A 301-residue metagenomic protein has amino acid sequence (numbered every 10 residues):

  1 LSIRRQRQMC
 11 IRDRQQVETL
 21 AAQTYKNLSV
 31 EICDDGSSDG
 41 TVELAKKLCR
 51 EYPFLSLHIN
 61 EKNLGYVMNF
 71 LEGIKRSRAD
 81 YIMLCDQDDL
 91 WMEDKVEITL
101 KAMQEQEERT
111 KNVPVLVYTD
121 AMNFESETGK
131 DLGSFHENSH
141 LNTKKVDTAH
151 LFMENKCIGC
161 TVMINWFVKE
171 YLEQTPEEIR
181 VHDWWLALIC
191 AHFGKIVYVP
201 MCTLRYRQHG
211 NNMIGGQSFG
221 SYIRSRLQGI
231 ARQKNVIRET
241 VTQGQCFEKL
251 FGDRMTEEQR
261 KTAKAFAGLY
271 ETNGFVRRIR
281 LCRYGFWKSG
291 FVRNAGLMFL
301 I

Functional and structural regions predicted by a protein language model:
L1-R7, I11: Single conserved hydrophobic/aromatic residue that forms the stacking wall/gate of nucleotide- or nucleobase-binding
E18-N27: Short, acidic, metal-binding catalytic loop of nucleotide-sugar glycosyltransferases
D34-E43, K62: A conserved acidic beta->alpha catalytic loop
G40, D89-A102: Acidic donor-binding/catalytic loop of UDP-sugar-dependent glycosyltransferases, especially processive GT2
E61-S77: Glycine-rich, basic loop-to-helix element that forms the pyrophosphate-binding segment of sugar-nucleotide handling
K62, V96-V168: Flexible acidic/His/Gly-enriched loops in nucleotide-sugar-dependent glycosyltransferase catalytic domains
K75, N142-I214: Conserved nucleotide-sugar donor-binding catalytic segment
I82: Short aromatic/hydrophobic "clamp" motif used to bind/position activated sugar donors
